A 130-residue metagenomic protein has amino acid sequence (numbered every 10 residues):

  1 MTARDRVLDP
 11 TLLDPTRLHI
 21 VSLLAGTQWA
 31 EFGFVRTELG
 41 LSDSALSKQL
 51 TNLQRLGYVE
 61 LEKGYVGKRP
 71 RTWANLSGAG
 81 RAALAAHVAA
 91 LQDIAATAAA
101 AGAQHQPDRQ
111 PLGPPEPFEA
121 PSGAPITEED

Functional and structural regions predicted by a protein language model:
M1-D5, D43, R55, E60 (+1 more regions): C-terminal regulatory/oligomerization modules of transcriptional regulators
A3-A45, G64-N75: N-terminal helix-turn-helix DNA-binding core of bacterial DNA-binding proteins
L13, Q49, H87: Histidine-centered active-site/metal-ligand motif
V35, L50-L56: Basic amphipathic alpha-helical segments that dock to polyanions
L76-G80: Accessory beta->alpha helical hairpin/"wing" motif in late/C-terminal subdomains of nucleic-acid enzymes
